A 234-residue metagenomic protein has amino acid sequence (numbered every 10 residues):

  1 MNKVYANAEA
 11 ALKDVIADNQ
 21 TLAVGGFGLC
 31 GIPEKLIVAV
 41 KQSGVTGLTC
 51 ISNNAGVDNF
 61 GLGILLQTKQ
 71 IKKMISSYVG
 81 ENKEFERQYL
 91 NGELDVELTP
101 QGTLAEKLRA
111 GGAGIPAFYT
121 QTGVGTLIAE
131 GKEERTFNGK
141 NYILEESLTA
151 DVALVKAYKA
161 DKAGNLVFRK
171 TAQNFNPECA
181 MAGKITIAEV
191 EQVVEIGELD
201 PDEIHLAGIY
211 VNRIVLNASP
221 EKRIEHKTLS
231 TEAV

Functional and structural regions predicted by a protein language model:
M1-V234: Conserved alpha/beta enzyme-core scaffold
